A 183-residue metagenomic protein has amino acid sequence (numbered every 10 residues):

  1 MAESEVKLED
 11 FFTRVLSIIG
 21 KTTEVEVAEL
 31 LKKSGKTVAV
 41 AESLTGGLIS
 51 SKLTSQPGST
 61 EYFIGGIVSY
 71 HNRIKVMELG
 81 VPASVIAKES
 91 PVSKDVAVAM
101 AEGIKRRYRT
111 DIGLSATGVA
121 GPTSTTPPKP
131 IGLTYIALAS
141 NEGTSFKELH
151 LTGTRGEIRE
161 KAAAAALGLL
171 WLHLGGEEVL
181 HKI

Functional and structural regions predicted by a protein language model:
A2-I183: Short alpha-helical segments enriched in small residues
